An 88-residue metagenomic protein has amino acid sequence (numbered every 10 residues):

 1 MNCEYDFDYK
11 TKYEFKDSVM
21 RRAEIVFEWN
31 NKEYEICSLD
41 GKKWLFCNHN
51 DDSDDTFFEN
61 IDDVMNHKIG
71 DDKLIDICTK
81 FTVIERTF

Functional and structural regions predicted by a protein language model:
M1-V26: Negatively charged, low-complexity tracts enriched in Asp/Glu with abundant Ser/Thr
N2, F7, T56-F88: Mixed-charge, Lys/Arg-enriched low-complexity segments
K12, C37-G41, V83-T87: Charge-rich, low-complexity amphipathic helices in intrinsically disordered tails/linkers adjacent to domains
A23, E35-I69: Acidic, low-complexity, intrinsically disordered interaction modules
